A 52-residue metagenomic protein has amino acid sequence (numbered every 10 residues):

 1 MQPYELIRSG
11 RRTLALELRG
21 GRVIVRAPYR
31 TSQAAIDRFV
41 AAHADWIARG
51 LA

Functional and structural regions predicted by a protein language model:
M1-A52: Active-site-proximal or metal-binding-adjacent scaffold patches in catalytic folds
